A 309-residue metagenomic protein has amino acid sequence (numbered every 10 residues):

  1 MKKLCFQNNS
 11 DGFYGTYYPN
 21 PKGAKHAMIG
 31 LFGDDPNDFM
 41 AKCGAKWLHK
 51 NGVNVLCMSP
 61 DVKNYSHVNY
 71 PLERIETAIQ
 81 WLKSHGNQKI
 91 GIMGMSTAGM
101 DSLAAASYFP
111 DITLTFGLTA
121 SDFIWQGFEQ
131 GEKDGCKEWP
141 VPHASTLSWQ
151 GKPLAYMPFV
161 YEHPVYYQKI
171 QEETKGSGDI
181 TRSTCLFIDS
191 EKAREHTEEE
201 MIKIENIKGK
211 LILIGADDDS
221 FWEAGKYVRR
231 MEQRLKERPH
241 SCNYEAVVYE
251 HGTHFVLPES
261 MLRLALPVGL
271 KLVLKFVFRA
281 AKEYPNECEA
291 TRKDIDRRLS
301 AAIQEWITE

Functional and structural regions predicted by a protein language model:
M1-H26, E287, T291: N-terminal cap/lid segment of alpha/beta-hydrolase-fold proteins
F39-M40, S220-R230, L257: Conserved alpha/beta-hydrolase "acid-adjacent" motif
M40-M58: Short amphipathic alpha-helix adjacent to the substrate-entry channel of hydrolases
M58-G91: Catalytic nucleophile-loop/oxyanion-hole region of alpha/beta-hydrolase and closely related hydrolase-like folds
G99-P110, T115: Short glycine-enriched nucleophile-adjacent loop and the immediately C-terminal alpha-helix near the catalytic center
F116-I204: Accessory cap/linker subdomain of secreted extracellular hydrolases
I207, L213-G215: Short beta-strand/loop motif that positions the catalytic acidic residue of the alpha/beta-hydrolase fold
R229, H240-E309: C-terminal catalytic histidine-bearing segment of alpha/beta-hydrolase fold enzymes
